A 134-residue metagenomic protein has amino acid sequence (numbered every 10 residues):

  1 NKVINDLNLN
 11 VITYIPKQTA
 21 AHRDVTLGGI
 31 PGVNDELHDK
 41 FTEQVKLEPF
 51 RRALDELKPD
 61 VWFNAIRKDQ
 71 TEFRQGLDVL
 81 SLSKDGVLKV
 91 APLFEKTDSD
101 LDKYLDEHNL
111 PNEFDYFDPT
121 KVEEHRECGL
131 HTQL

Functional and structural regions predicted by a protein language model:
N1-L134: Nucleotide-activated chemistry modules centered on ATP-dependent adenylation/adenylyltransferase
